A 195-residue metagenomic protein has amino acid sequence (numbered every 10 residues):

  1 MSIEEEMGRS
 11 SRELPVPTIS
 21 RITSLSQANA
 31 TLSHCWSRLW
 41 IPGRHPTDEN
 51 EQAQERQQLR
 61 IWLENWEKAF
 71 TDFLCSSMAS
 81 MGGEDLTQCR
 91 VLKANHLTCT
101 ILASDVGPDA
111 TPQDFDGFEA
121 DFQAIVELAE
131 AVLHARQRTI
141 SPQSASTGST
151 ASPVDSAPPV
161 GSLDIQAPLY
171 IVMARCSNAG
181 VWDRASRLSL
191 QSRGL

Functional and structural regions predicted by a protein language model:
S2-C176: Cytosolic regulatory protein-protein interaction regions
S177-W182: Structural helix-adjacent loops and short alpha-helical linkers that scaffold large soluble proteins
S189-G194: TPR/TPR-like (Sel1-like) alpha-helical repeat modules
